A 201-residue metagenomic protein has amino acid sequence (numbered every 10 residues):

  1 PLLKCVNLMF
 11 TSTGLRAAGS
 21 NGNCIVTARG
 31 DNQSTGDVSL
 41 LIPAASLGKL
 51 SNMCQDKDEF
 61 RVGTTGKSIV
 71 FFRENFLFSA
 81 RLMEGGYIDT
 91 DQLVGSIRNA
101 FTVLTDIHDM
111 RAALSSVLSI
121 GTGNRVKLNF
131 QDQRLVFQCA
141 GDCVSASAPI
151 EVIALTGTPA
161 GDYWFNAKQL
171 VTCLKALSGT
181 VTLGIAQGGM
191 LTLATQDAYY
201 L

Functional and structural regions predicted by a protein language model:
P1-M83, S96-L201: DNA polymerase processivity clamps
D89-Q92: Specificity-determining recognition surfaces
